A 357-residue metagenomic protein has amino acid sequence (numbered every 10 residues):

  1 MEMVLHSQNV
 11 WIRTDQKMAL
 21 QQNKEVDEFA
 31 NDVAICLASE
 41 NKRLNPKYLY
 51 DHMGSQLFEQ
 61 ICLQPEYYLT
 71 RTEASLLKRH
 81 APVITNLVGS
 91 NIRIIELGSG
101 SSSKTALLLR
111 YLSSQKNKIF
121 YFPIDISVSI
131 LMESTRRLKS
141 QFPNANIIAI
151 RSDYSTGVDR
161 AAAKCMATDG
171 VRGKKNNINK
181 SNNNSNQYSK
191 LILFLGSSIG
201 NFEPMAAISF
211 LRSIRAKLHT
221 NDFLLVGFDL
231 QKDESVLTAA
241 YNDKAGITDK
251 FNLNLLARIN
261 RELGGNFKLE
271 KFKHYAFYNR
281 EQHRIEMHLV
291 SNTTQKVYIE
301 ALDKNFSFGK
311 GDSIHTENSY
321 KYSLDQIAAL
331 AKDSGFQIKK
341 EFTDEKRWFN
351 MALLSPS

Functional and structural regions predicted by a protein language model:
E2-K47: N-terminal auxiliary segments of SAM/dcSAM-dependent transferases
K42-H52, Q56-T85: Class I SAM-dependent methyltransferase Rossmann-like catalytic core, especially the SAM/SAH-binding loop
N91-G100: Conserved class I S-adenosyl-L-methionine
S101-K116: Conserved SAM-binding loop of SAM-dependent methyltransferases across substrates and taxa, primarily the Class I
Y188-I208: A short SAM/SAH-binding and catalytic strip from SAM-dependent methyltransferases
I208-T220: A short glycine-rich, Lys/Arg-flanked "PGG" loop and its adjoining helix->strand segment in the class I
L218-D229: Conserved beta-strand signature within the Rossmann-like core of class I S-adenosyl-L-methionine
V236-Y320, A328-S334: Substrate-binding/catalytic lobe of Class I Rossmann-like enzymes that use SAM or dcSAM, i.e., the mid-to-C-terminal
